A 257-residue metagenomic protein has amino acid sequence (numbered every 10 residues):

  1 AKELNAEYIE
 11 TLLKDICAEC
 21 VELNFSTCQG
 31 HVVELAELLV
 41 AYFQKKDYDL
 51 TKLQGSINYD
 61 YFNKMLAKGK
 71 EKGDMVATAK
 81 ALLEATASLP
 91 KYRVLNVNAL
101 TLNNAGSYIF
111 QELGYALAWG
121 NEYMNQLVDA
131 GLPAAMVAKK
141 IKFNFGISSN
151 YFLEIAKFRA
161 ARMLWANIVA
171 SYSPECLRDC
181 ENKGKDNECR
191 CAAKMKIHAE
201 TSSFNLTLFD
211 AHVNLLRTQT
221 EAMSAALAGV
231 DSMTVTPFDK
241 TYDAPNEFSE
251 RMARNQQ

Functional and structural regions predicted by a protein language model:
A1-N150, E154, E175-D186, C191 (+4 more regions): Catalytic alpha/beta active-site cores
S107-G114, S148-A160, T201-L215, D243-A253: Short glycine/threonine-rich loop-to-helix capping motif typified by GTGT followed within a few residues by an Asp-Pro
A161-R162, D179: Helix-loop-helix hairpins and the membrane-proximal interhelical loops of multi-pass alpha-helical transport proteins
M163-N167: ATP-dependent phospho-/nucleotidyl transfer catalytic cores
V169-S171: Helix-loop-helix connectors at the membrane interface of multi-pass transporters/channels
L215-A222: Short, acidic/polar
T220, V230-Q257: Active-site or pore-adjacent capping/gating segments
